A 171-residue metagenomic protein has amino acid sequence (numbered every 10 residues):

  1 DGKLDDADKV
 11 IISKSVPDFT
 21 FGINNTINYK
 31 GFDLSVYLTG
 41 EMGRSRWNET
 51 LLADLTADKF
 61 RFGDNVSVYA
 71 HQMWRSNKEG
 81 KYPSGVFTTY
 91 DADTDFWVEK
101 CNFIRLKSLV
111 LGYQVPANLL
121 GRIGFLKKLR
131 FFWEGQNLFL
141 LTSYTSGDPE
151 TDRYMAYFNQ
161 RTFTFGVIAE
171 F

Functional and structural regions predicted by a protein language model:
D1-D8: Acidic, glycine-anchored loop motifs typical of Ca2+
F19, K30-F32, N102, F125-L129 (+1 more regions): Outer-envelope beta-barrel architecture signal
T20-N24, S108-G112, T164-G166: Membrane-embedded beta-strand positions in outer-membrane beta-barrel channels/transporters
Y29-G31, G40-R44, S108, V115 (+2 more regions): Transmembrane beta-strands of outer-membrane beta-barrel pores
G31-S35, N118-L119: Repeated loop/turn-to-beta-strand initiation elements of outer-membrane beta-barrel proteins
V36, F131-W133, V167: Membrane-embedded beta-strand positions of outer-membrane beta-barrel proteins
E41-R130: Extracytoplasmic gating/loop element in the C-terminal half of outer-membrane beta-barrel translocons and assembly
K78, L138-F171: C-terminal beta-signal and terminal closure region of outer-membrane beta-barrel proteins
